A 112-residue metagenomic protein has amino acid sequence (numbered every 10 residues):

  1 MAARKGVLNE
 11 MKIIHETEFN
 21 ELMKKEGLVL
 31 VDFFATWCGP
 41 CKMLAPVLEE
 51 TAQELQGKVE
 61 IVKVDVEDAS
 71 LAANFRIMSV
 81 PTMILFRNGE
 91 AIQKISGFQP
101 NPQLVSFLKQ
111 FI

Functional and structural regions predicted by a protein language model:
M1-N9, V105: N-terminal targeting signals for export/organelle localization
M11-V29, A72: A short beta-strand-turn-helix
I13-H15, F33, A45-A52, Q56-A69: Thiol-based oxidoreductase modules, predominantly thioredoxin-like and allied folds used for disulfide exchange
G27, F34-W37, S79: Short pre-active-site segment immediately N-terminal to redox-active cysteine/selenocysteine motifs in thiol-based
V31, C38-C41, M83: The canonical Cys-X-X-Cys-His
F75-I84: Structural micro-motif
R87-I112: Non-catalytic, surface beta->alpha helical segment in thiol-disulfide oxidoreductase systems
